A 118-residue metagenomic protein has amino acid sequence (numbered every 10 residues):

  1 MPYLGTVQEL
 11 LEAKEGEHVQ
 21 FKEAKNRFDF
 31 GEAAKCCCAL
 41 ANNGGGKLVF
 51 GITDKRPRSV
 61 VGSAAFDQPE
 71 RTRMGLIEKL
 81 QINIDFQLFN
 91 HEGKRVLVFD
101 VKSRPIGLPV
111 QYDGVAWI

Functional and structural regions predicted by a protein language model:
M1-I118: Conserved N-terminal catalytic/coupling substructures associated with nucleotide/phosphate chemistry
